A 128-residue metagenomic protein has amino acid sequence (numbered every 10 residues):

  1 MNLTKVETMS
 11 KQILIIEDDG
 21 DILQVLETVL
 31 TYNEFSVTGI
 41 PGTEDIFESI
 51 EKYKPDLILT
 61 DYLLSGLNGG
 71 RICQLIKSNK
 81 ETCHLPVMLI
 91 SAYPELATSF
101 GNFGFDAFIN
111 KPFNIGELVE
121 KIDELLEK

Functional and structural regions predicted by a protein language model:
D19-T38, E44: Two-component/phosphorelay signaling modules centered on CheY-like receiver
G39-L57: Acidic, metal-coordinating helix/loop segments flanking the phosphotransfer/catalytic sites of two-component signaling
K54, E81-P86: His-Asp phosphorelay/catalytic-motif detector in bacterial-type signaling
D61: Active-site residues of response regulator receiver
S65, C83, K111: The feature encodes the CheY-like receiver
M88-I90: Hydrophobic/aromatic residues positioned on beta-strands within the core alpha/beta folds
F113-E124: C-terminal output helix
